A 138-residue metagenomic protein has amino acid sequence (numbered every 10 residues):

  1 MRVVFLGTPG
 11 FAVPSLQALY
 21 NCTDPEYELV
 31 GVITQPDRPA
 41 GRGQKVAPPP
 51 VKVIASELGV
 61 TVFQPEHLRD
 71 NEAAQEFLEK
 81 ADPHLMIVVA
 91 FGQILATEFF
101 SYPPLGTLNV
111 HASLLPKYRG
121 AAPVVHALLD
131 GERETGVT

Functional and structural regions predicted by a protein language model:
M1-T138: One-carbon transfer enzymes
